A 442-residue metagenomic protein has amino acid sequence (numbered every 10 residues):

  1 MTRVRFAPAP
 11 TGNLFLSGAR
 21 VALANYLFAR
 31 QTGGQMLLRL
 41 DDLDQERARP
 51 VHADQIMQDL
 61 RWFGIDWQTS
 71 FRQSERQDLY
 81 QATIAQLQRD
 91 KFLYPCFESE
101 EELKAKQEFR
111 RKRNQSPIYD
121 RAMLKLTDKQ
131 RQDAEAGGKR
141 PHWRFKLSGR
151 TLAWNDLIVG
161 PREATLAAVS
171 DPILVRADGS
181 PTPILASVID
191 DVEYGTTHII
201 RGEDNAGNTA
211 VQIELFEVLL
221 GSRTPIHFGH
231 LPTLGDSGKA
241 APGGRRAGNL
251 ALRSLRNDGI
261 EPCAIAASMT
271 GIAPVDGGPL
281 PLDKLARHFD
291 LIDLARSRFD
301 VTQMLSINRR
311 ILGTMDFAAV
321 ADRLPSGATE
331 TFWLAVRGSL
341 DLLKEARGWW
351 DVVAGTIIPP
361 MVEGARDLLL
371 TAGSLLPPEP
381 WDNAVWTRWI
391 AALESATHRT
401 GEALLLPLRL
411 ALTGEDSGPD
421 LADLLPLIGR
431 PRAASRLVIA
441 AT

Functional and structural regions predicted by a protein language model:
M1-Q115, N208-L219, R223: N-terminal Rossmann-like or analogous alpha/beta NTP/dinucleotide-binding catalytic cores that position adenine
R5-P10, L38-D42, Y194-I200, L250 (+1 more regions): Glycine- and acidic
P8-L14, I199, L252, L393-H398: A short glycine/serine-rich beta->alpha loop
N25, I56, L87, K91 (+7 more regions): Residue-level signal for inorganic ion chemistry
D44, H52, R76, T83 (+6 more regions): Acidic, surface-exposed loops and disordered segments
P95, E101-H230, G235-G244, A251 (+1 more regions): Active-site cores that bind ATP or allylic diphosphates and position pyrophosphate for catalysis
L219-S222, H227-I358, T413-T442: Catalytic adenosine-cofactor/nucleotide-binding cores of aminoacyl-tRNA synthetases and other
D316-F317, V362-S417: C-terminal accessory/binding modules appended to enzymatic or scaffolding proteins
